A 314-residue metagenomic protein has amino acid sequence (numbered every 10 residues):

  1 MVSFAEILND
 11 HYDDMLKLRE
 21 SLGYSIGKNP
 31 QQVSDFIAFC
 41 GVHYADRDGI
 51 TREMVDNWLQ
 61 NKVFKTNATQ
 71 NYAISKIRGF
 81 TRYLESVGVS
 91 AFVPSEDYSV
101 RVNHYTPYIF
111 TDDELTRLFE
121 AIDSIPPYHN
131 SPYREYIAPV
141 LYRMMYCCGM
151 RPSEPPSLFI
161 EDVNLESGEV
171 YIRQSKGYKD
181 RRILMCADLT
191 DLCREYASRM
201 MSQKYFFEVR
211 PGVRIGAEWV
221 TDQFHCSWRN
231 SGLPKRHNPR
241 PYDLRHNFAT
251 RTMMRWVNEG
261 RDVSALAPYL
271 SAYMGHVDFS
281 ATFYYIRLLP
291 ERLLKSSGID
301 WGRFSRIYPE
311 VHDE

Functional and structural regions predicted by a protein language model:
M1-E314: Conserved catalytic core of the tyrosine transesterase superfamily
